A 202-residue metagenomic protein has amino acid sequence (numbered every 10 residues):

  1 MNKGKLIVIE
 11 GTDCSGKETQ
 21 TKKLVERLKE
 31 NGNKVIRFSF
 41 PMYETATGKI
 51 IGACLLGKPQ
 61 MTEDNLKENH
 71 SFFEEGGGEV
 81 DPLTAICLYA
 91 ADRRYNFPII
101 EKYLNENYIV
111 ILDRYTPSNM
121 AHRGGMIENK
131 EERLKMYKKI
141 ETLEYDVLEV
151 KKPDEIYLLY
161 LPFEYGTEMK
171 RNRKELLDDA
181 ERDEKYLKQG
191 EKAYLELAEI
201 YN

Functional and structural regions predicted by a protein language model:
M1-K3: Phosphate-binding P-loop
I9: Hydrophobic anchor at the beta1->P-loop junction of P-loop NTPases
C14-S15: ATP-binding Walker
E18: Walker A/P-loop
N33, V150-E155, Y201-N202: Short glycine-/polar-rich loops that comprise or flank the Walker A/P-loop and associated switch/sensor motifs
N33-T142, V147-L148: ATP-dependent small-molecule kinase phosphotransfer cores that center on conserved nucleotide phosphate-binding segments
P117-K192: A glycine- and Lys/Arg-enriched "phosphate-lid" helix/loop adjacent to the NTP-binding pocket of small-molecule kinases
